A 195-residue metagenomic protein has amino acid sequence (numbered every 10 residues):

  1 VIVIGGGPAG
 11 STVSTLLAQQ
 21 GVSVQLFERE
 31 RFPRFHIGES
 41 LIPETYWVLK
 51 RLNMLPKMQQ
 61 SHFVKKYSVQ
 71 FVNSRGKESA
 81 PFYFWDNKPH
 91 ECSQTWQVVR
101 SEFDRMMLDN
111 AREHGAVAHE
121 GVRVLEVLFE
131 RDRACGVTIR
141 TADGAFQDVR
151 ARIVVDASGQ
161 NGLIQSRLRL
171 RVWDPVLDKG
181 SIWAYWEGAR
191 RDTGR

Functional and structural regions predicted by a protein language model:
I2-I4, A18-I37: Glycine-rich FAD pyrophosphate-binding loop
G10-S11: N-terminal Rossmann-fold NAD(P) dinucleotide-binding loop
Q20, N110-R195: Predominantly flavin-linked oxidoreductase catalytic cores and closely associated redox partners
S23, L55, V117: Residue-level detector of anion-binding/catalytic polar loops
R34-G76: N-terminal FAD cofactor-binding segment of flavoenzymes
E78-F82, Q147-V149: Short beta-strand segments
K88-N110: Short beta-strand to alpha-helix junction loop
